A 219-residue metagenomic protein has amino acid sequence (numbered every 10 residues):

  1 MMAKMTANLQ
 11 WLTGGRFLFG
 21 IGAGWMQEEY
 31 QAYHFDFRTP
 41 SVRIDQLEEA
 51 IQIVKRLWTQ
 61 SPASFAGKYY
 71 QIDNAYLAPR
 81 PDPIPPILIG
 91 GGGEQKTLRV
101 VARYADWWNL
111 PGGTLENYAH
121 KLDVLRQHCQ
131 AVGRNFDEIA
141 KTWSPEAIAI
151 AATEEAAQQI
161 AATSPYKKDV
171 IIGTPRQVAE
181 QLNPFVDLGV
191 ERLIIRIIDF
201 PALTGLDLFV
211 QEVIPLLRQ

Functional and structural regions predicted by a protein language model:
M1-Q219: Active-site-adjacent structural elements that line small-molecule/cofactor binding pockets in enzymes
